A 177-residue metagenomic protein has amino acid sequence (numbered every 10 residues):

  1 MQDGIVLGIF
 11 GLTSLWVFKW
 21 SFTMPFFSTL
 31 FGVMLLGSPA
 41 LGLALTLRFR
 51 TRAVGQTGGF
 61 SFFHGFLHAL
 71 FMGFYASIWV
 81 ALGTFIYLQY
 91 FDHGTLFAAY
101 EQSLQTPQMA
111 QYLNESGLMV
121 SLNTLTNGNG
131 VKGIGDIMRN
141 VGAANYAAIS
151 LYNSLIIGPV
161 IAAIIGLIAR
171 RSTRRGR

Functional and structural regions predicted by a protein language model:
M1-Q56: Transmembrane alpha-helical insertion/packing segments
G4-V17, F66-L82, A148-I168: Hydrophobic, lipid-facing residues on alpha-helical transmembrane segments of integral membrane proteins
T51, F85, Q89, H93-G94 (+3 more regions): Short helix-terminus and kink motifs of transmembrane alpha helices, predominantly at the cytoplasmic interface
R52-F66: Amphipathic, cytosolic membrane-interfacial segments at TM-TM junctions
H64-H68, N114-G117: Membrane-interface alpha-helices at helix entry/exit sites of multi-pass transporters
L82-S121: Functional transmembrane-helix hotspots
N127-I156: Individual transmembrane alpha-helix segments
R170-R177: Short, charged juxtamembrane terminal tails flanking transmembrane helices
